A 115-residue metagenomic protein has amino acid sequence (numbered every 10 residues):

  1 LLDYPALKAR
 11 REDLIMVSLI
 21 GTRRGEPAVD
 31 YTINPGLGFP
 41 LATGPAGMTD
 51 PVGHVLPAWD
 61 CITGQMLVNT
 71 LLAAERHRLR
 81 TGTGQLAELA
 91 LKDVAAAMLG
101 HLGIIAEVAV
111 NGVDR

Functional and structural regions predicted by a protein language model:
L1-I15: Rossmann-fold NAD(P) dinucleotide-binding segment
I15-V17, A87: Hydrophobic/aromatic beta-strand patches that form the interior of the parallel beta-sheet core in alpha/beta enzyme
R23-R115: Acidic, glycine-rich segments within the central catalytic cores of soluble metabolic enzymes that bind/position
